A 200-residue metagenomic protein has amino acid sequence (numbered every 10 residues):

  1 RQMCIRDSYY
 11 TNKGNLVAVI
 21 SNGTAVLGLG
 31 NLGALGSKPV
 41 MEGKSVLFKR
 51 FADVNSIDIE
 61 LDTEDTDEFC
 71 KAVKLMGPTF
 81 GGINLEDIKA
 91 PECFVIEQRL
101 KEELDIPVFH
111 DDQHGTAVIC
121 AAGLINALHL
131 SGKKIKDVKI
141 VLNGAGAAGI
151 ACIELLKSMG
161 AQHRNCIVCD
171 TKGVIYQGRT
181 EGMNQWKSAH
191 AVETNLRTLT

Functional and structural regions predicted by a protein language model:
R1-I5: Short, small-residue-biased leader/transition segments that mark boundaries at the very start of proteins
R6-D7, K44-S45, F69: Short, charged beta->alpha transition segments
R6-T11, L156: Short amphipathic alpha-helices and their capping/turn segments at secondary-structure boundaries
Y9-G14, R50-F51, V73-T79, S131-I135: Glycine-rich phosphate/diphosphate-binding loops that line cofactor/substrate pockets in enzymes
V19-N22, E60, N84-E86, N143 (+1 more regions): Short beta-strand segments
I20-S21, L27-L29, K38-P39, T66-G115: Phosphate/diphosphate ligand-binding glycine-rich loop within oxidoreductases
L27, L32-A52, L104, H110 (+1 more regions): Glycine-rich phosphate/diphosphate-binding loop of Rossmann-like nucleotide-binding domains
R50-L61: Short beta-strand elements in bilobed, periplasmic/extracellular small-molecule ligand-binding domains
